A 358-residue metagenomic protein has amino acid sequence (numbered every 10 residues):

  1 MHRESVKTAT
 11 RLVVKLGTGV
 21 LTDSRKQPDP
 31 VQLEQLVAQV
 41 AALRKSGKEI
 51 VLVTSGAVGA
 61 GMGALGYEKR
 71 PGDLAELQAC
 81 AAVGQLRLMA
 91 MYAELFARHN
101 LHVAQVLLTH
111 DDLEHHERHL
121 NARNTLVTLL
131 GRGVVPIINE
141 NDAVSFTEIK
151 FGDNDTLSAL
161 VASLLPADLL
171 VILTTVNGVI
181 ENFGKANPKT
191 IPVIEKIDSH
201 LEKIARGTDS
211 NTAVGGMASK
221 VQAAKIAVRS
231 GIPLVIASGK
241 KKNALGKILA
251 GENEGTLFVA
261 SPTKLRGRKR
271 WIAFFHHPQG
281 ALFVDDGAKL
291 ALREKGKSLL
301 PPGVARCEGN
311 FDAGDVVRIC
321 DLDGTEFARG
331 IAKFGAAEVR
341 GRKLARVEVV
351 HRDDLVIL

Functional and structural regions predicted by a protein language model:
M1-K69, L74-H102, V106-L358: C-terminal catalytic "cap/lid" subdomain
